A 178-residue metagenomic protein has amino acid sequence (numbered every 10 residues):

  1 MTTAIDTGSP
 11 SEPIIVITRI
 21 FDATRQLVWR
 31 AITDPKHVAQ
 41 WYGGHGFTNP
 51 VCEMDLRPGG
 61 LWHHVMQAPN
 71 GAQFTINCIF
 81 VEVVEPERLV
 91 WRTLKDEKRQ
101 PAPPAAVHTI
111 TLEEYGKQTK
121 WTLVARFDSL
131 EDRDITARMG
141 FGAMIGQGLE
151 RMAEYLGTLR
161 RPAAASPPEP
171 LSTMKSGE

Functional and structural regions predicted by a protein language model:
M1-T48, S176-E178: Hydrophobic ligand-binding cavity/cleft-lining segments
S9-S11, L56, N70-F74, Q100-P104 (+1 more regions): A generic structural micro-feature
T24, P69, V83-E85, D96-K98 (+3 more regions): Short coil/turn motifs at secondary-structure junctions
R25-Q26, L56-R57, V81-R88, T111-K120: A short, structured loop/turn motif at beta-sheet edges
V28, V38, W62, F80 (+5 more regions): Hydrophobic pocket/interface hotspot
P50-K95: Glycine-rich portal/gate segments that line the openings of hydrophobic small-molecule binding cavities
R92, K98-G146: Beta-strand/loop substructures that line and gate deep hydrophobic ligand-binding cavities in soluble
D128-E178: A conserved amphipathic terminal alpha-helix motif
